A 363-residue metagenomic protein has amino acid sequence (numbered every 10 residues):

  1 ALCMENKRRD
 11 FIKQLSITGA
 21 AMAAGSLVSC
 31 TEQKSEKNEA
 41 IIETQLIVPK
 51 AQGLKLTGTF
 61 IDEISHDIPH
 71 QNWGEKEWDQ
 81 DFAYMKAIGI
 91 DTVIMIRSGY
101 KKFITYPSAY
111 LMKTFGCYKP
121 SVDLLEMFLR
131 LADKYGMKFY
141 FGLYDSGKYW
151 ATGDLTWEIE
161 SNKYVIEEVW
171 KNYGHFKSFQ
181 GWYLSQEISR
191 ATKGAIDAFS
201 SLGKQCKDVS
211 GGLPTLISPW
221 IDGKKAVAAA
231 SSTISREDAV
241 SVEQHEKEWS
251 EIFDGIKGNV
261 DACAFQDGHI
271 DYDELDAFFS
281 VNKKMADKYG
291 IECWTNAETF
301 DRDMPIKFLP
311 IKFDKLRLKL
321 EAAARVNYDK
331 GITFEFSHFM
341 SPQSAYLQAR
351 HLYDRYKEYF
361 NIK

Functional and structural regions predicted by a protein language model:
D10-T31: N-terminal export signals
G58-I64, I217-T233, A286-D314, P342: Active-site clefts of carbohydrate-active enzymes
K76-K101, I256-G258, V326-D329: Catalytic domains of carbohydrate-active enzymes, especially glycoside hydrolases
D81-F82, K86, I94-D145, A198-L213 (+1 more regions): Aromatic-lined substrate-binding rim segments of carbohydrate-active enzymes
Y140-A151, G203-E243, F265-Q266, E292-F300: Aromatic-lined carbohydrate-recognition surfaces of secreted/lumenal glycan-active proteins
D145-Y149, E168-G194: Active-site groove signature of glycoside hydrolases
F179-Q186, S235-A239, H245-E274: Aromatic- and acid-rich polysaccharide-binding/catalytic face of secreted or lumenal carbohydrate-active enzymes
D267-Y272, E292-I362: Substrate-binding cleft of secreted/luminal carbohydrate-active enzymes
